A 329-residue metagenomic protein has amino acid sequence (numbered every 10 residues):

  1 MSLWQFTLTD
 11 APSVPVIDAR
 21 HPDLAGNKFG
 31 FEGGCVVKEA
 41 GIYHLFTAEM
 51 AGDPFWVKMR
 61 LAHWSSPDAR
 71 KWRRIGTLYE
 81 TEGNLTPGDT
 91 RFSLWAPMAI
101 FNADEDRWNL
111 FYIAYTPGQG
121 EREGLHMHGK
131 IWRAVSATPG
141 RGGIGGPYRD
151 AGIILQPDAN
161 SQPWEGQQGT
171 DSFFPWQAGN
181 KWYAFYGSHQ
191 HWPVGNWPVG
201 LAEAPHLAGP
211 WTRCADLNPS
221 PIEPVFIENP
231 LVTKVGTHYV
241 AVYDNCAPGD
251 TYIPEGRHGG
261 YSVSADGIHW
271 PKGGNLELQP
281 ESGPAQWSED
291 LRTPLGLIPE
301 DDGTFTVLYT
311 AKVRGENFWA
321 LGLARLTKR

Functional and structural regions predicted by a protein language model:
M1-F92, I100-D171, W176-V225, T233-S288 (+1 more regions): Beta-rich carbohydrate-recognition and catalytic domains
W95: Metal-dependent C-N hydrolase catalytic cores
E228: Polysaccharide-binding and catalytic clefts of secreted carbohydrate-active enzymes
L295: Extracellular glycan/ECM-engagement signal in secreted proteins
